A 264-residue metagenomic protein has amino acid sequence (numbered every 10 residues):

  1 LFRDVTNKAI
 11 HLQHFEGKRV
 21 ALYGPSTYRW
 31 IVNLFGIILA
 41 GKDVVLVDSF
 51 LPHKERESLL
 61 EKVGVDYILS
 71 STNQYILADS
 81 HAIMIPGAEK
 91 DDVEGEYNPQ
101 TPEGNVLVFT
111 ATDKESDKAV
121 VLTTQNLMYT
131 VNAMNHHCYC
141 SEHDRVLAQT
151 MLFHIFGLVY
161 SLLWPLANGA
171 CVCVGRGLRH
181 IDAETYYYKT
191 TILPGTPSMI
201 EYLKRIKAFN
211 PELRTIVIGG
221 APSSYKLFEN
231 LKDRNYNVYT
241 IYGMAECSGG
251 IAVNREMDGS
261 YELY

Functional and structural regions predicted by a protein language model:
D4, G24-P25, V45-L60, Q149 (+2 more regions): ATP-dependent adenylate-forming carboxylate-activation enzymes
K8-F50, M151: Conserved AMP-binding/adenylate-forming
Y28-L46, E57, M134-H136, I155-N168 (+1 more regions): Hydrophobic alpha-helical segments in the ANL/AMP-binding
E57, Q74, A78-N105, T130-V131: Flexible, low-complexity linker/hinge segments
Y97, N105-N132: Conserved AMP-binding A3 loop
M128-R145, F153-I192: Conserved AMP-binding/adenylation subdomain of ANL enzymes
T191-G195, L203-G259: Gly/Ser/Thr-rich phosphate-binding loop
